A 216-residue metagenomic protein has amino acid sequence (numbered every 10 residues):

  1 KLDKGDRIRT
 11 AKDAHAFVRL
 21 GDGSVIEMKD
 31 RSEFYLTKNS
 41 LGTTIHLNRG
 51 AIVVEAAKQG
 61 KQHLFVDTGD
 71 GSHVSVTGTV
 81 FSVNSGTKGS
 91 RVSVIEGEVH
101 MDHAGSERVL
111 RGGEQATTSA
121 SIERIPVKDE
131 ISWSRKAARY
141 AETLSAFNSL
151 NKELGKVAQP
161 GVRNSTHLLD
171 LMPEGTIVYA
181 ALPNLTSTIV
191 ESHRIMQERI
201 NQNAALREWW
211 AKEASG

Functional and structural regions predicted by a protein language model:
K1-A137: Flexible, surface-exposed loop/linker segments and immediately adjacent secondary-structure boundaries
A138-G216: Structural boundary/hinge residues at secondary-structure and domain interfaces
